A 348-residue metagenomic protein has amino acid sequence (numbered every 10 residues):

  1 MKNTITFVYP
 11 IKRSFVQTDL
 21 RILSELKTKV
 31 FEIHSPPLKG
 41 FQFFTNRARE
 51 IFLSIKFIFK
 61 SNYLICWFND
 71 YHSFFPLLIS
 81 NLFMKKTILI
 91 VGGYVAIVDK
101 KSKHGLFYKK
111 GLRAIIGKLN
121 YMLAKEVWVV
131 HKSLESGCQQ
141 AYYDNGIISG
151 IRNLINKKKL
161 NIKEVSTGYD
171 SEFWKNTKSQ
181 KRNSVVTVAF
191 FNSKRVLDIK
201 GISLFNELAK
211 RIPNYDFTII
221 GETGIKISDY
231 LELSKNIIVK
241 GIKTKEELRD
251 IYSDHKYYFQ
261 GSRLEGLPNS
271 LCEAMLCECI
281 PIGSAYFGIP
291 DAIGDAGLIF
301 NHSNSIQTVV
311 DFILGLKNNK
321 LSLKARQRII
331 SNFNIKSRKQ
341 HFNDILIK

Functional and structural regions predicted by a protein language model:
A114-I162, Y169, F173: A short, active-site helix/loop in glycosyltransferases that binds the activated sugar's phosphate group
E164-E172, N176-K200, F205-I212: Conserved donor-binding/catalytic core segment of Leloir-type glycosyltransferases
I227-E246: Nucleotide-activated donor-binding/catalytic signature segment of Leloir-type glycosyltransferases, i.e., the conserved
D250-H255: Short alpha-helical donor nucleotide-sugar binding micro-motif in glycosyltransferases
R263: Aromatic "clamp/platform" in nucleotide-sugar-dependent glycosyltransferases that forms part of the donor/acceptor
I280-G283: Short hydrophobic beta-strand element within catalytic cores of glycosyltransferases and related nucleotide-activated
P290-F312: Change "using UDP/GDP/dTDP sugars" to "using nucleotide sugars
N304, K317-I347: A charged, aromatic-enriched C-terminal amphipathic alpha-helix characteristic of glycosyltransferases across folds
